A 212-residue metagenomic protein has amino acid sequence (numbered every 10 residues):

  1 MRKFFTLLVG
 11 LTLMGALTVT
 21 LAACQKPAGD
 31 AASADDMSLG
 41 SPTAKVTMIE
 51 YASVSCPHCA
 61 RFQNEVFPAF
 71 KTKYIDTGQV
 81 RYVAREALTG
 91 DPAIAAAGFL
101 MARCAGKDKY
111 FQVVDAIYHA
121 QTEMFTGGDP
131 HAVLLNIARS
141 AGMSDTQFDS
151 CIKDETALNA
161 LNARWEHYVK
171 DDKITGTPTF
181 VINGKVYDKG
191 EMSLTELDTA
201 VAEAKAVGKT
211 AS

Functional and structural regions predicted by a protein language model:
R2-G90, W165, V169, E203-S212: Extracytoplasmic thiol/disulfide redox context detector
R2-T6, K26-P27, S53, N136-S212: C-terminal cap of thioredoxin/glutaredoxin-like
D35, A97, F148: Glycine-rich, flexible loop/turn motifs
S38-G40, Q63, F125, T175 (+1 more regions): Generic, ordered loop/turn and secondary-structure boundary motif
K45-V46, D108, T175: Structural motif
Y51-A52, R85-L88, I117-Y118, N183 (+1 more regions): Active-site-proximal beta-strand/loop segments in catalytic clefts of secreted hydrolases
V54-P57, Y118-Q121, S150: A short, structure-level motif marking secondary-structure boundaries and short turns
A60-R139: Structural alpha/beta surface segment adjacent to cysteine/selenocysteine redox centers across thiol/disulfide enzymes
